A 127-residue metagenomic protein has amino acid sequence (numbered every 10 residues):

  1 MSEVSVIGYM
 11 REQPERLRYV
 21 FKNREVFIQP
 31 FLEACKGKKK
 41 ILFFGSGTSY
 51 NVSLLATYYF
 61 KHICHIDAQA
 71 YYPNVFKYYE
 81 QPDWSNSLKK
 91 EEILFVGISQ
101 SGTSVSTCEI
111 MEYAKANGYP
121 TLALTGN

Functional and structural regions predicted by a protein language model:
M1-K36: Cofactor-/ligand-binding subdomain signature composed of acidic, glycine-rich, tryptophan-containing flexible loops
K36-N127: Glycine-rich phosphate-binding loops that contact phosphosugars or nucleotide phosphates
